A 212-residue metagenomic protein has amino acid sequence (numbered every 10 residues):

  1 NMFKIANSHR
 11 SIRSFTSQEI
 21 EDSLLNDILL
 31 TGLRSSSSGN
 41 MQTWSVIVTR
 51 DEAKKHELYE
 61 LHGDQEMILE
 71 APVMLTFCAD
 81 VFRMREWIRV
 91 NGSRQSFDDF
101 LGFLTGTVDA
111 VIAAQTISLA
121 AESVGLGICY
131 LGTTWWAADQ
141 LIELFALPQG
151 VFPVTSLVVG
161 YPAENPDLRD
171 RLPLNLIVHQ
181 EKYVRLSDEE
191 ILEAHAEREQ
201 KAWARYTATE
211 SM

Functional and structural regions predicted by a protein language model:
N1-M212: Acidic, surface-exposed loops and disordered segments
